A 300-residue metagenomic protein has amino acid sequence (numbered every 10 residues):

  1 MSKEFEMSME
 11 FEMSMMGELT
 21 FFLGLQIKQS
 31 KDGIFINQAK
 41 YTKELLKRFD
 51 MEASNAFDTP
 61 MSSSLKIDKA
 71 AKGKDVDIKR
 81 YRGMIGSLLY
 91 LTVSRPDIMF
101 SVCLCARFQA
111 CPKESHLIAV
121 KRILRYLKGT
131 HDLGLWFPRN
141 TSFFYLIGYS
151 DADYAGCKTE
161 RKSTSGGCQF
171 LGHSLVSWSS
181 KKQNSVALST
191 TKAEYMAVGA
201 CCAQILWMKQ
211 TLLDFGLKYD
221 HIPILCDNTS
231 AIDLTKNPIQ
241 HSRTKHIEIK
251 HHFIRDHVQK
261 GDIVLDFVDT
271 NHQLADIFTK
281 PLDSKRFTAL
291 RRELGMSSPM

Functional and structural regions predicted by a protein language model:
M1-N37, L46-K47, I247: Polymerase palm active-site segment centered on the conserved acidic dipeptide of motif C
K31, N37, Y41-M300: Divalent metal-binding acidic/histidine catalytic loops
